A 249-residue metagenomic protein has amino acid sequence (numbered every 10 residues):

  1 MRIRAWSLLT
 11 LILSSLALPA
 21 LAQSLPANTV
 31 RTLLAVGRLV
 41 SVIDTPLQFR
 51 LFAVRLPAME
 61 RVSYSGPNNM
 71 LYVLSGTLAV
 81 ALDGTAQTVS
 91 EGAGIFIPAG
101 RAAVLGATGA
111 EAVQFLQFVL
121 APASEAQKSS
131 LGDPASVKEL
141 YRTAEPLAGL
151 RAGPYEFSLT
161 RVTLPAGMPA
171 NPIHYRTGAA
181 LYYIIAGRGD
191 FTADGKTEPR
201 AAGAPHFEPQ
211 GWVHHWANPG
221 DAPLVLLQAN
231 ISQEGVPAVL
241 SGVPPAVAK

Functional and structural regions predicted by a protein language model:
M1-A5: Positively charged n-region of N-terminal signal peptides that target proteins for export
S7-P19: Bacterial N-terminal signal peptides
A20-A53, Q87-E91, I95, A110-S158 (+2 more regions): A short, N-terminal "cap"/entry segment at the start of jelly-roll beta-barrel domains of the cupin/DSBH fold
T45-L47, P57-Y72, P154-Y155, G167-A180: A short beta-loop-beta micro-motif enriched in histidine and acidic residues
V62-Y64, V80-A81, V89, I97 (+4 more regions): Short beta-strand His + acidic residue motifs that chelate non-heme Fe in jelly-roll/DSBH and cupin folds
G66-D83, T177-D190, D194: Glycine- and acidic-residue-biased ligand/ion/polar-headgroup-sensing regions
G84-G100, D194-W212: Short acidic-glycine-tyrosine-enriched beta hairpin
A99-E125, Q210-P237: Ligand-binding loop in jelly-roll beta-barrel domains
